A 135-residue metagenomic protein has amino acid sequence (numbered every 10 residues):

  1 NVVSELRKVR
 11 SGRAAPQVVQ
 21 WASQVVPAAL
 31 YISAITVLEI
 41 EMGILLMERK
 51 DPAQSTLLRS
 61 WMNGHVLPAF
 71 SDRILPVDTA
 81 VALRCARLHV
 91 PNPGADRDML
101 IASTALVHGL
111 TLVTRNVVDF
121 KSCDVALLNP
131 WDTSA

Functional and structural regions predicted by a protein language model:
N1-T36, L46-N63, S134-A135: Short, well-structured N-terminal submotif of metal-dependent ribonuclease cores
V2, T36, V81, L100-I101 (+1 more regions): Alpha-helix capping/helix-boundary segments
V3-S4, L38-E41, K121, L128: Nucleotide phosphate-binding site architecture
V9-G12, G43-M47, L88, C123-A126: Residue-level signal for well-ordered alpha-helical positions
V18-S23, I101-A102, V117: Short amphipathic alpha-helical segments and helix-helix/interface helices
S33-I35, V77-T79, R115, L128-P130: Conserved beta-strand termini and adjacent loop/short-helix elements that scaffold enzyme active sites in alpha/beta
M42-E48, T56, P68-R115: Active-site neighborhoods of divalent-metal-dependent phosphate/nucleic-acid chemistry enzymes
A102, L106-A135: Acidic, PIN/NYN-like endoribonuclease modules and their adjacent C-terminal/linker elements
